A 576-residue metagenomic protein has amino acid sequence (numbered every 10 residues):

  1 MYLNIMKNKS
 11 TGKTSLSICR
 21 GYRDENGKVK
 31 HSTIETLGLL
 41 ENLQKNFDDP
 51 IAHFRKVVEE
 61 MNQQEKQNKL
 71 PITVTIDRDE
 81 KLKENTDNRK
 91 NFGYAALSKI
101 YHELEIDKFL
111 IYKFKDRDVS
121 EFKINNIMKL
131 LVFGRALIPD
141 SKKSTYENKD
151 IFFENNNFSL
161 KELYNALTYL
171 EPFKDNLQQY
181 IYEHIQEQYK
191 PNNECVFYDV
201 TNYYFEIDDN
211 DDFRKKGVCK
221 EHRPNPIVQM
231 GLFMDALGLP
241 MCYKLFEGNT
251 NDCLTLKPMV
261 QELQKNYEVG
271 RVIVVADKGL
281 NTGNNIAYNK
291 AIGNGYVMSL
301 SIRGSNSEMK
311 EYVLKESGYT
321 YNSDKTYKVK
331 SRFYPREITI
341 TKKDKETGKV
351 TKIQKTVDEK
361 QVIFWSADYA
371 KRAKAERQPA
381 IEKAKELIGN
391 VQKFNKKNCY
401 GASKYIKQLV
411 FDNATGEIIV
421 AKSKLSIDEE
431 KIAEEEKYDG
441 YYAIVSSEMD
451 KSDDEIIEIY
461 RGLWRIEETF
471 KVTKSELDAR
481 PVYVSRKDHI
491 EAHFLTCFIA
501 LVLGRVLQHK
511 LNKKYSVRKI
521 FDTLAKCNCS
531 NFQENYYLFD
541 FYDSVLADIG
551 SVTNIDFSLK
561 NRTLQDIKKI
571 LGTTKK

Functional and structural regions predicted by a protein language model:
M1-N126: Conserved glycine(s) in the ABC-transporter nucleotide-binding domain "signature"
Y2-N4, S10-L16, E25-V29, K108-K576: Anion-binding and metal-coordination hotspots
